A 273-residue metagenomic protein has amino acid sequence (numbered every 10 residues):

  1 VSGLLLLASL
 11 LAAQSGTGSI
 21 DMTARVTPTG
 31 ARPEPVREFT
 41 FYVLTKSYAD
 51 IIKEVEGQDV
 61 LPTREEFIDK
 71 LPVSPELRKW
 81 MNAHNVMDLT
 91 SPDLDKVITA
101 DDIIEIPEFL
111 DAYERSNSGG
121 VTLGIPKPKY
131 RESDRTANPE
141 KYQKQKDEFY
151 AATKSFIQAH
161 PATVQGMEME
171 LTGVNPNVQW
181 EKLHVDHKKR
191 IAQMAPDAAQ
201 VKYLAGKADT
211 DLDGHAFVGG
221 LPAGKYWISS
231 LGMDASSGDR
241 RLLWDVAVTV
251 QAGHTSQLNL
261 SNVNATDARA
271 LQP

Functional and structural regions predicted by a protein language model:
V1-A12: Bacterial N-terminal signal peptides
Q14-L204, G232-P273: Primarily secretory-pathway and cell-envelope proteins
K207-D211: Short beta-strand segments within Ig-like beta-sandwich modules, predominantly Fibronectin type-III
D213-G220: Short, surface-exposed beta-strand/beta-hairpin micro-motifs centered on an aromatic residue
L221-S230: A short tyrosine-centered beta-strand micro-motif
